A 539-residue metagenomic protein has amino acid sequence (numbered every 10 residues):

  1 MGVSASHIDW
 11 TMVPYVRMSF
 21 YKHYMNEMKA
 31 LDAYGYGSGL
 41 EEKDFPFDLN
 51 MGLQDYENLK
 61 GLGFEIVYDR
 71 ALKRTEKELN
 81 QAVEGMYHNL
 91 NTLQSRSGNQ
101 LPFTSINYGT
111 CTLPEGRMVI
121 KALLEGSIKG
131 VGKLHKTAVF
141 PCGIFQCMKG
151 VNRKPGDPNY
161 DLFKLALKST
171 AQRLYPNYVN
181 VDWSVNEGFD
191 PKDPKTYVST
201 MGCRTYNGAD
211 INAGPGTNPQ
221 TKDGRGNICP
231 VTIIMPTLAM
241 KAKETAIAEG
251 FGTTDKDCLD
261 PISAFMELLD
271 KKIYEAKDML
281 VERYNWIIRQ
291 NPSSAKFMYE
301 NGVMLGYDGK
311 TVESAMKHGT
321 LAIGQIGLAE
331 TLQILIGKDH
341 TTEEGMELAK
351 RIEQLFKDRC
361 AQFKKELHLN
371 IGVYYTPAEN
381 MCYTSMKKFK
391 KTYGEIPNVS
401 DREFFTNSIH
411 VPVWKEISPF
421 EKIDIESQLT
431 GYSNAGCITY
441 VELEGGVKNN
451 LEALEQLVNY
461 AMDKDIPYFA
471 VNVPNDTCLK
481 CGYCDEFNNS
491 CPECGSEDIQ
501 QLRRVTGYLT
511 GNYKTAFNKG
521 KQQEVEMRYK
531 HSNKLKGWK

Functional and structural regions predicted by a protein language model:
M1-K317, K338, T342-Q500, R504: Conserved catalytic cores of very large enzyme subunits
K77-H88, I334, N518-E524, Y529: Metallocofactor- and cofactor-centric catalytic cores in central/energy metabolism, strongly enriched
T232, T237, A322, G507-Y508 (+1 more regions): Residue-level preference for alpha-helix termini and adjacent loops
T320-I326: Aromatic- and histidine-enriched alpha-helix N-cap/loop-to-helix transition segments that scaffold the rims
E330-G337: Well-ordered alpha-helical scaffold segments within catalytic/enzyme domains
N489-K539: Long insertion/accessory domains within large nucleic-acid-processing enzymes
